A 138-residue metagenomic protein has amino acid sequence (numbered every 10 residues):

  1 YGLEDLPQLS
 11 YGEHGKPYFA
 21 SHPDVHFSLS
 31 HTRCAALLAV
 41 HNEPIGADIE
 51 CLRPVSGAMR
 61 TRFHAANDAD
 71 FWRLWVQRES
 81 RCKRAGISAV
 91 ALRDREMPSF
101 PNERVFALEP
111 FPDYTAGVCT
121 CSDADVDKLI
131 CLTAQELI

Functional and structural regions predicted by a protein language model:
Y1-I138: Core catalytic alpha/beta fold that binds nucleotide/phospho-ligands
